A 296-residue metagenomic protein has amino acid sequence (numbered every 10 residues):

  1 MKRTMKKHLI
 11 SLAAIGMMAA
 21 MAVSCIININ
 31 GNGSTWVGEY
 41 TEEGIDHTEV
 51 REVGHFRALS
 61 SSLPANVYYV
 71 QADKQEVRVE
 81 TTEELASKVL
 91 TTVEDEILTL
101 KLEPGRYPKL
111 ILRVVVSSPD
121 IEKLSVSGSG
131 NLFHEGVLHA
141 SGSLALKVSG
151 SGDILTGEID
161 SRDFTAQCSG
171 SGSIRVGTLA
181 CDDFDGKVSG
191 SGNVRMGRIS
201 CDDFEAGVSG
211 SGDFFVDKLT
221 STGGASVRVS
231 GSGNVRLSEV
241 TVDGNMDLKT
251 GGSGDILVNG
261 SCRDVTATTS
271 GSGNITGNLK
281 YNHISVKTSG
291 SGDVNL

Functional and structural regions predicted by a protein language model:
M1-L296: Intrinsically disordered, low-complexity terminal regions
